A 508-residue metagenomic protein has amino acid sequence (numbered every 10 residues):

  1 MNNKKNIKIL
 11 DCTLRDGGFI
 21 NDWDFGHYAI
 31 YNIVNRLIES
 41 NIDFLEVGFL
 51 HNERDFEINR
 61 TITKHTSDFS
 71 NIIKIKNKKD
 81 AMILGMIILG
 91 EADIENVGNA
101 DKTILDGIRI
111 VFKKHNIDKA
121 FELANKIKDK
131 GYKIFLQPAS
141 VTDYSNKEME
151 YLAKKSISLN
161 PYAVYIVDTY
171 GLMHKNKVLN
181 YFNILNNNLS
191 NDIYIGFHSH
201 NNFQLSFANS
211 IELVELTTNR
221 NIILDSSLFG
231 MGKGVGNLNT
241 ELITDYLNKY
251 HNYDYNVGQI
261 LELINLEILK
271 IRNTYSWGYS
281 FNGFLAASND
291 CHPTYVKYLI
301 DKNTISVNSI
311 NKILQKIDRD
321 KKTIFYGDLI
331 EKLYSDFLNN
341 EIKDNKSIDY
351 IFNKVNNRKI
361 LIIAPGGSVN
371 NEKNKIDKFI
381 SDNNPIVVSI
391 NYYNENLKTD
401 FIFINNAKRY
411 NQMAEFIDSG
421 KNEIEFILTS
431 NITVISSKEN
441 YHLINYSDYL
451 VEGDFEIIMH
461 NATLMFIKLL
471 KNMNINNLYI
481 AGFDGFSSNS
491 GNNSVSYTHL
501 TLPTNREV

Functional and structural regions predicted by a protein language model:
M1-N345: Catalytic cores and adjacent flexible loops of soluble metabolic enzymes that perform enolate/carbanion chemistry on
N3-I7, K354-I360: A short, charged/proline- and glycine-enriched loop that marks the coil->beta-strand transition at the N-terminal
H51, N340-R358, P365-E372: Aromatic- and Gly/Pro-rich donor/ligand-binding loops that form nucleotide- or phosphate-bearing donor binding pockets
E95-A100, E122-L123, N209, E372-F379 (+3 more regions): A short acidic, amphipathic alpha-helical/loop segment
R109, I360-A364, V388, F403 (+2 more regions): Structural motif
F197, I223-L228, L361-V369, N391 (+4 more regions): Glycine-rich anion-binding loop/nest that anchors nucleotide
F379-I386, Y392-M473: Acidic/Gly/His-enriched mid-domain segments of enzyme catalytic cores or analogous surface patches that mediate
T498-T504: Conserved small/polar residues in nucleotide/adenosyl-binding loops
